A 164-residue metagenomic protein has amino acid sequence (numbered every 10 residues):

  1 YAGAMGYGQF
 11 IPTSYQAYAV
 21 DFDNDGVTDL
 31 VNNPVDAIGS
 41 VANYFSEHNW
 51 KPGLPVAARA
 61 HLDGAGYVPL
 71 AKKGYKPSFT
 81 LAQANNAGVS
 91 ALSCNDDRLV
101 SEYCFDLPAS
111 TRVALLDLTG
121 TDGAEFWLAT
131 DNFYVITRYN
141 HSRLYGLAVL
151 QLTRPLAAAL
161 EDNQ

Functional and structural regions predicted by a protein language model:
A2-Y7, D29-A37, T137, H141-L144: Extracytoplasmic/periplasmic, Sec-exported soluble proteins
M5-V20, V41: Substrate-binding/active-site groove segments that recognize and process beta-1,4-linked N-acetyl-hexosamine
F10, D36, S40, L128 (+1 more regions): Generic recognition of stable, solvent-exposed alpha-helical segments in well-folded globular domains
A17-D21, N43-K51, I136-Y139, L152-A159: Structured segments of extracytoplasmic/periplasmic soluble domains in secreted or envelope-associated proteins
D21-L30: Acidic, glycine-anchored loop motifs typical of Ca2+
N32-D36, Y44, A58-R59: Cation-handling catalytic/transport regions enriched in His/Asp/Glu
W50-A58: Acidic/polar loop patches that form or flank catalytic/metal-binding clefts of enzymes that bind anionic ligands
A60-Q164: C-terminal soluble interaction/assembly domains
